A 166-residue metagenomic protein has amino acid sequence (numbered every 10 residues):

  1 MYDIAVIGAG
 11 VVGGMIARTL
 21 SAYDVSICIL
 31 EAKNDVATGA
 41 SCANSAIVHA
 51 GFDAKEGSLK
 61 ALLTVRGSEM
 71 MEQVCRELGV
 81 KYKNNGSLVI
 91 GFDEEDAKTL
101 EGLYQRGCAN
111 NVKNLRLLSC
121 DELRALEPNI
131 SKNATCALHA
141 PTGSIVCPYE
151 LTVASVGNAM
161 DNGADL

Functional and structural regions predicted by a protein language model:
Y2-I29: N-terminal Rossmann-like FAD-binding beta1-loop-alpha1 element of flavoenzymes
G10, K33, A46: Proline-glycine-enriched beta-turn/loop adjacent to the NAD(P) cofactor-binding site in Rossmann-like oxidoreductases
T19, M70, G102, A154 (+1 more regions): Alpha-helical scaffold segments in soluble metabolic enzymes
S21-A43: Glycine-rich FAD pyrophosphate-binding loop
V25, V112, A164: Short phosphate-binding/catalytic loops that engage adenosine nucleotides
K33-D35, L123, S155: Short beta-to-alpha linker loops that shape the active-site pocket of alpha/beta-hydrolase fold enzymes
A46-L126, T135: Dinucleotide-binding Rossmann-like beta1-alpha1 core, especially the glycine-rich loop that anchors the ADP
L138-L166: Helical element adjacent to the flavin cofactor pocket in flavoenzyme catalytic cores
